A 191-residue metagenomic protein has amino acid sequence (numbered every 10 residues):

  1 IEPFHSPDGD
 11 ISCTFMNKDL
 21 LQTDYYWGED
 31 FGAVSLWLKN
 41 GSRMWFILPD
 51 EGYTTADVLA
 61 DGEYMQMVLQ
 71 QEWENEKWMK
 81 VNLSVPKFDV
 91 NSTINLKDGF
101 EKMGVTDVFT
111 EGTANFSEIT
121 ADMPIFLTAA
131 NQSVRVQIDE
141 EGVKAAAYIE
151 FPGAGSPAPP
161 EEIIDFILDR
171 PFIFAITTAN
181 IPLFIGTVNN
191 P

Functional and structural regions predicted by a protein language model:
I1-P191: Hydrophobic-core positions in well-structured secondary-structure elements of globular domains
